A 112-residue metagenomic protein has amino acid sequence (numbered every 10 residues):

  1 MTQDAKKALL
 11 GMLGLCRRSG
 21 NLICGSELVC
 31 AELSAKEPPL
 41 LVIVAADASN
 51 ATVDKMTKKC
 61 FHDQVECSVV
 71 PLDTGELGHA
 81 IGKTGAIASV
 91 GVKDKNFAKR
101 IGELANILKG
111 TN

Functional and structural regions predicted by a protein language model:
T2-Q3: N-terminal targeting/trafficking signals and adjacent low-complexity tails
K7-V44: N-terminal first-folded block
G11, A31-S34, D54, K58 (+3 more regions): Solvent-exposed alpha-helical segments within well-ordered globular domains of core cellular machineries
G20, L40-L41, E66-S68, I87-V90: Structural motif
E27, D47-A48, L72-G75, K95: Short, ordered loop/turn segments at secondary-structure junctions
E37-T57, V65: N-terminal positively charged helical leader segments and presequences
M56-I87: Mid-chain, well-packed structural core segment of small domains
G78-N112: C-terminal structural segments of small proteins and small subunits
